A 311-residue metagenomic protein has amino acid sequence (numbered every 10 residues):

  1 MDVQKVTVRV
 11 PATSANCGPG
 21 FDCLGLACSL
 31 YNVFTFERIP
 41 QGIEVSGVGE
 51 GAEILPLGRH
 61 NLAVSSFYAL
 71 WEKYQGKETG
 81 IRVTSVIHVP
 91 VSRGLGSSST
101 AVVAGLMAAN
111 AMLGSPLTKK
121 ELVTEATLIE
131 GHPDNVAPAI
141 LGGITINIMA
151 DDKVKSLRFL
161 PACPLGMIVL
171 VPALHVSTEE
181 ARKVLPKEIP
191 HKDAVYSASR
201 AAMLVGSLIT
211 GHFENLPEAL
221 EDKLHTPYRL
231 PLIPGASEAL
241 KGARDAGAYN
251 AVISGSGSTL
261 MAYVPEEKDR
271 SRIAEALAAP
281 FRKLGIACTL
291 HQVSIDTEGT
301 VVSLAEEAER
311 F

Functional and structural regions predicted by a protein language model:
M1-D2, N16, G25-C28, Q75-G76 (+8 more regions): Solvent-exposed alpha-helices and their adjacent loops that cap or buttress functional pockets in soluble metabolic
M1-R93, M107, A111, S115-L117 (+2 more regions): ATP-binding N-lobe of GHMP and related small-molecule kinases
A12, L30, P40, G143 (+4 more regions): Glycine-rich beta-alpha junction loops
E37, A139-A150, M261-P265, V302-A305: Short beta-strand-to-turn element immediately C-terminal to the catalytic PLP-Schiff-base lysine in fold type I
K77-K155: Gly/Ser-rich oxyanion-binding loop with an adjacent helix/lid that shapes the negatively charged ligand pocket
V171-P231: Active-site rim beta-loop-alpha module in soluble metabolic enzymes
L208-F311: Glycine-rich, charge-dense phosphate/pyrophosphate-binding loop(s) and the adjacent flexible "lid"/catalytic subdomain
